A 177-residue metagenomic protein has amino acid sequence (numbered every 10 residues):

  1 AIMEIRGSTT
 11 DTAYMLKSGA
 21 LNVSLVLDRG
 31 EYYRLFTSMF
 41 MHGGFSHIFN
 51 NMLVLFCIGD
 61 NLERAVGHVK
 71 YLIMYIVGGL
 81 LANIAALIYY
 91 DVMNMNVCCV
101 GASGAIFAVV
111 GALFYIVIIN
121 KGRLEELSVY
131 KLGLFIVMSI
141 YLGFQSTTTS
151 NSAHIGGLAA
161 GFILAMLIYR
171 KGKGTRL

Functional and structural regions predicted by a protein language model:
A1-L177: A detector for small-residue-rich transmembrane helices and their helix-helix packing motifs
